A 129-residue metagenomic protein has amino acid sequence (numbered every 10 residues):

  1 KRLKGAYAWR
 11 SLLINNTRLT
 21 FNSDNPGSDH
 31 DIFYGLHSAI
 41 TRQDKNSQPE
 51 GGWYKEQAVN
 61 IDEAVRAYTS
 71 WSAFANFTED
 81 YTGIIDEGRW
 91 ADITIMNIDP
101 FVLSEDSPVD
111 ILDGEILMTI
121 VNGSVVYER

Functional and structural regions predicted by a protein language model:
K1-L103, V109, D113-G114, M118-N122: His/Asp/Glu-enriched, well-ordered alpha-helical/loop segment that forms or immediately abuts the divalent-metal
